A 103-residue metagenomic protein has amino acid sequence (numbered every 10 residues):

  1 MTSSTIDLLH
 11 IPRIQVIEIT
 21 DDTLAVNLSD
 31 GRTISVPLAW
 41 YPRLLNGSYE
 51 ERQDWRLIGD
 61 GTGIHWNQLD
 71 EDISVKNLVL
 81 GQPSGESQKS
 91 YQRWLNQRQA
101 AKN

Functional and structural regions predicted by a protein language model:
M1-N103: Motif-centric detector for short Cys/His coordination patterns
